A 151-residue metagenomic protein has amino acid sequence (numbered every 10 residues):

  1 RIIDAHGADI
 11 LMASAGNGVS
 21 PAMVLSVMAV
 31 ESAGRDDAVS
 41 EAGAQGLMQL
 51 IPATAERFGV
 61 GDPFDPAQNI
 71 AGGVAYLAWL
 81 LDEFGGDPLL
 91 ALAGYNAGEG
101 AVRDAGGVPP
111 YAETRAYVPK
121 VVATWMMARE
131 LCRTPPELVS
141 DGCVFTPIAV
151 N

Functional and structural regions predicted by a protein language model:
R1-N151: Catalytic glycan-binding domains that act on GlcNAc-containing polysaccharides
